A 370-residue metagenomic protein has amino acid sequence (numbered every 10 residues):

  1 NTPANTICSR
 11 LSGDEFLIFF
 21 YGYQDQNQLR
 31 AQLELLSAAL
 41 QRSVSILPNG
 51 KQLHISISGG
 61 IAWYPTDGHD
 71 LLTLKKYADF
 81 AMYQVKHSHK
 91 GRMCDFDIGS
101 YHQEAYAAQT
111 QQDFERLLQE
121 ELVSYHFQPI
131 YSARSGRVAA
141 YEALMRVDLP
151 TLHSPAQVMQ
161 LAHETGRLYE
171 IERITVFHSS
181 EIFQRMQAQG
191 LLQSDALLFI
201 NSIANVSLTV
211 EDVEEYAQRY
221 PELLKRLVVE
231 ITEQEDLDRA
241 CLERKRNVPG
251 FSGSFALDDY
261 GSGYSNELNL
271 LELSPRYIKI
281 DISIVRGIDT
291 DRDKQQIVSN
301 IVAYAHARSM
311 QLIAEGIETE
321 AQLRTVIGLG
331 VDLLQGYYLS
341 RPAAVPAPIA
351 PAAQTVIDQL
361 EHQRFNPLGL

Functional and structural regions predicted by a protein language model:
N1-N5, L33-L36: Active-site-proximal alpha-helical element of nucleotidyl cyclase-like catalytic domains and analogous helices
A4-R10, E15, K51, G166-R167: Catalytic-site/binding-pocket detector for metal-dependent nucleotidyl cyclases and the c-di-GMP signaling machinery
C8, L35, K51-H54, S58-T66 (+11 more regions): Cyclic nucleotide signaling catalytic output domains
S9-L11, L40-I57, K86, A188-S194: Catalytic core regions of nucleotide second-messenger enzymes
S12, Y21, A133-R137, V147-T151 (+3 more regions): EAL-family c-di-GMP phosphodiesterase catalytic domain
F19-L29, L47-Q52, S56-L74, G99-Y101 (+4 more regions): Catalytic strand-loop-helix junctions within cyclic-nucleotide turnover domains
Y106-H163, N201, P342-A344, F365-L370: Active-site core of bacterial EAL-family cyclic-dinucleotide phosphodiesterase domains
A139-A140, Y169-E243, G316: Catalytic core of bacterial c-di-GMP phosphodiesterases, primarily the EAL and HD-GYP domains, capturing alpha-helical
